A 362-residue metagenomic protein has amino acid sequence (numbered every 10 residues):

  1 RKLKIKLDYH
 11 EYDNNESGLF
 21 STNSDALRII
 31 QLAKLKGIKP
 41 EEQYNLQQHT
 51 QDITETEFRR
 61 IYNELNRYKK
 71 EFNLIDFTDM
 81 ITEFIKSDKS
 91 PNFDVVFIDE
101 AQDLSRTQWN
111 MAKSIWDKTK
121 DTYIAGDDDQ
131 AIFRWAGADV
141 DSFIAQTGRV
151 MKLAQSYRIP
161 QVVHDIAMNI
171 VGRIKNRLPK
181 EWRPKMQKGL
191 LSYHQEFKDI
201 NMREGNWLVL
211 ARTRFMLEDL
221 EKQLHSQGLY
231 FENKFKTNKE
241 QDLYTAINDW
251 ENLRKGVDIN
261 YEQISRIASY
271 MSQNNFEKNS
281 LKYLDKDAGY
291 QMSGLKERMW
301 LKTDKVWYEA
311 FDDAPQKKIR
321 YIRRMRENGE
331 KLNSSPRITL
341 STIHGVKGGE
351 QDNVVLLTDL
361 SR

Functional and structural regions predicted by a protein language model:
R1-S24, H225-G228, E232-K239: Conserved P-loop NTPase-based nucleic-acid remodeling module centered on helicase motor cores
K2, K6, A33-K36, T122 (+3 more regions): Phosphate/oxyanion-binding loops and surfaces in catalytic or ligand/nucleic-acid-binding neighborhoods
K6-F97, R106-M111, I124, R134: Accessory N-terminal region flanking or inserted into the helicase ATPase core in nucleic-acid motor proteins
K86-K89, D199-M202, E330-S334: A short acidic-Thr-Gly-centered motif at the start of a beta-strand
N92-D94, T119, E204-N206: A general structural motif
Q102-K188, L208-S226, E232-D242, N333-I338 (+2 more regions): Conserved helicase motor core of SF1/SF2 NTP-dependent helicases
Q161-H164, R214-R362: Core RecA-like ATPase module of SF1/SF2 helicases and allied nucleic-acid translocases
L190-G205: Conserved interdomain hinge at the start of the Helicase C-terminal
